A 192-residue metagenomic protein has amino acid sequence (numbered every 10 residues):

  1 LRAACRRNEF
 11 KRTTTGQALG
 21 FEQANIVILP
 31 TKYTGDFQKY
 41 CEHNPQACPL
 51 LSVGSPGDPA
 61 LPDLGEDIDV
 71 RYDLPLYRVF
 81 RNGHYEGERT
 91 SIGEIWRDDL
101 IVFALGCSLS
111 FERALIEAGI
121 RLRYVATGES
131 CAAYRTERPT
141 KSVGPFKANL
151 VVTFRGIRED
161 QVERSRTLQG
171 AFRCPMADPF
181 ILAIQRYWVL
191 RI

Functional and structural regions predicted by a protein language model:
L1-G106, I116-E117, L150-I192: Metallocofactor- and cofactor-centric catalytic cores in central/energy metabolism, strongly enriched
E88-G144: Aromatic- and glycine-enriched beta-alpha-beta binding-site module
